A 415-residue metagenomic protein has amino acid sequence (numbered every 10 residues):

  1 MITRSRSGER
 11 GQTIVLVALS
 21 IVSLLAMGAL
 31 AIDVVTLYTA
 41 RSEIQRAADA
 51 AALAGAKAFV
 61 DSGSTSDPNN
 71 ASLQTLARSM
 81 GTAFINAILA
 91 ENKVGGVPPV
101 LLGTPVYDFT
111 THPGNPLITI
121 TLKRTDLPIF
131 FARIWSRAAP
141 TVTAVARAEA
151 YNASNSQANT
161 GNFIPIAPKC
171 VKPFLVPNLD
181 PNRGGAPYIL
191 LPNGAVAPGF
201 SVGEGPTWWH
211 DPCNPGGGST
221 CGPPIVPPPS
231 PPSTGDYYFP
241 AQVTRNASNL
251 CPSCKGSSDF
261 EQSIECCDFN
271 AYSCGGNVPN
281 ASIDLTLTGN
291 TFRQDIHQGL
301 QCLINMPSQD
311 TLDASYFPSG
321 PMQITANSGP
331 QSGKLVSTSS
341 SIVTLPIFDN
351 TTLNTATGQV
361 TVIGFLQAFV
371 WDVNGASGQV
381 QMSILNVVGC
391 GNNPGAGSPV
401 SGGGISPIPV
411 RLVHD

Functional and structural regions predicted by a protein language model:
M1-T82: Alpha-helical assembly-interface signal, strongest on the long, hydrophobic N-terminal helix that forms
I32-D33, I129, R137: Residue-level signal for pocket-adjacent positions within structured domains
A54-A58, M80-G95, E149: Structured segments of extracytoplasmic/periplasmic soluble domains in secreted or envelope-associated proteins
S62-D67, N92-Y107: Surface-exposed patches in mature extracellular/periplasmic domains of secreted proteins
S66-T82, N86, T104-T119, A132-D415: N-linked glycosylation sequons
G96, P128-I129: Acidic, polar loop-rich interaction surfaces within structured domains
T121-P128: Conserved short secondary-structure elements within globular domains
